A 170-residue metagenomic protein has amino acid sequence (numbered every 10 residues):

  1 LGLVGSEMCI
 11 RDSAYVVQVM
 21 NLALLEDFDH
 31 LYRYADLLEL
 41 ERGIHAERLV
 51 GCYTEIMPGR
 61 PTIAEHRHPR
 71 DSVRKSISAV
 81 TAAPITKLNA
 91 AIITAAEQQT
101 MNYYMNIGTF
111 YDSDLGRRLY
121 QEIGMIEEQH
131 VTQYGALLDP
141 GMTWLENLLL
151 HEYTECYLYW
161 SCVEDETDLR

Functional and structural regions predicted by a protein language model:
L1, A14-D29, I85-A90, L115-I126 (+1 more regions): Alpha-helical scaffold segments that form or flank carboxylate-/histidine-based iron centers
L1, R60, R70-N89, V131-N147 (+1 more regions): Acidic/His metal-coordination segments adjacent to aromatic residues that form catalytic metal sites in metalloenzymes
L1-G5, C9-I10: Single conserved hydrophobic/aromatic residue that forms the stacking wall/gate of nucleotide- or nucleobase-binding
Y15-L40, I44-I56, R170: Preference for long, well-ordered alpha-helical segments
Y34-L38, L119-L138: Short, structured interface segments
D36-K87: Short, flexible helix-coil linker/hinge segments at the edges of structured domains or between repeats
A90-M105, S113-G116: Beta-propeller domains
W144-R170: Active-site/pore-lining binding-face segments in mid-to-C-terminal subdomains
